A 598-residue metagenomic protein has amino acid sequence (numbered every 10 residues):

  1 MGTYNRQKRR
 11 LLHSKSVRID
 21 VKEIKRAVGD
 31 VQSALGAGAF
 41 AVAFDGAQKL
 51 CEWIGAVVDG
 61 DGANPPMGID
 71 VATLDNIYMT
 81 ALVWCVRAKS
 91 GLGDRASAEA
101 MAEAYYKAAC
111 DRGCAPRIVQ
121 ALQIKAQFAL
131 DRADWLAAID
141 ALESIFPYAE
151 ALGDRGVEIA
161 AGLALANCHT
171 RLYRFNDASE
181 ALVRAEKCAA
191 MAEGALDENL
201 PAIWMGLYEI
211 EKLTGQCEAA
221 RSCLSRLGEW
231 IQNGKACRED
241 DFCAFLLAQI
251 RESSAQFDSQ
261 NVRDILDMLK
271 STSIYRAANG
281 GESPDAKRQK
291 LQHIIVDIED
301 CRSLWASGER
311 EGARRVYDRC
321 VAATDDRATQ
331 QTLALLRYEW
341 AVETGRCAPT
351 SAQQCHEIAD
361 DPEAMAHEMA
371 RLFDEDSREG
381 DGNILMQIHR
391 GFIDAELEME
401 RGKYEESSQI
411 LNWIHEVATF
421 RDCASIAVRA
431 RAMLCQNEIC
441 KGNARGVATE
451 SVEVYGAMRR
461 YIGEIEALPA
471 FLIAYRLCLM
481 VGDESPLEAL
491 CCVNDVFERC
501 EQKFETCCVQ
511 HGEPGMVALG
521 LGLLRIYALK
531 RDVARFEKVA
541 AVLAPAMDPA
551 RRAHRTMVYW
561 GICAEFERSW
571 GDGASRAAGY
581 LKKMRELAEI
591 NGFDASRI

Functional and structural regions predicted by a protein language model:
M1-R18, Q354-A364, K538, P545-I598: C-terminal non-catalytic interaction modules
R18-I19, T73, G113, G153 (+10 more regions): Structural signature of alpha-solenoid helical repeat scaffolds
I24, V31, M79, V86 (+17 more regions): Conserved small-residue packing positions in alpha-helical repeats and bundles
K25, T73-N76, T80, Q120 (+12 more regions): Residue register of alpha-helical TPR repeats
A34, K89, A129, H169 (+9 more regions): Residue at a conserved register position within TPR or TPR-like alpha-solenoid repeats
G38, G93, A133, Y173 (+8 more regions): Residue-level detector of the short coil/turn that links helix A to helix B within each tetratricopeptide repeat
C51-G62, E103-C110, E143-E150, V183-M191 (+10 more regions): Amphipathic alpha-helical segments of tetratricopeptide repeats
